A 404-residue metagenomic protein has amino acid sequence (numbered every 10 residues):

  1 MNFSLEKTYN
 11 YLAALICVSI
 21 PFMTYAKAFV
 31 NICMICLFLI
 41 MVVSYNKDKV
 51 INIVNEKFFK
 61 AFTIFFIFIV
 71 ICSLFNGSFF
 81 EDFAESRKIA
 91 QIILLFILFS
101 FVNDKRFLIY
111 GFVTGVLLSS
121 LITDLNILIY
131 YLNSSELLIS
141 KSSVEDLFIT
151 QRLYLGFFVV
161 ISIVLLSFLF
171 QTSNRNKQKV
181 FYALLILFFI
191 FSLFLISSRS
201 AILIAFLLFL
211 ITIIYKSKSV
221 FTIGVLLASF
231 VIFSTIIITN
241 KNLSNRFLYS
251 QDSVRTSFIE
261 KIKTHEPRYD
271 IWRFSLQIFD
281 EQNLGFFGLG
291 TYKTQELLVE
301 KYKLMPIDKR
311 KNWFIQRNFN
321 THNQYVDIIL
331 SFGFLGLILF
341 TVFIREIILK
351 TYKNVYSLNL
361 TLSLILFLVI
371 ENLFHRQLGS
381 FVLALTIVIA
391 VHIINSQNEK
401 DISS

Functional and structural regions predicted by a protein language model:
M1-N46, I64-N76, K88-Q91, L364: N-terminal signal-anchor transmembrane segment
Y9-C17, F319, N323, L349-E371 (+2 more regions): Loop-to-helix entry and N-terminal half of a specific, functionally important transmembrane alpha helix in multi-pass
I35-M41, N359-V369, L373-S404: Transmembrane alpha-helices of multi-pass inner-membrane enzymes
F58-F65, F79-N103, F107-S120, G156-F158: Aromatic-anchored transmembrane helix interface
R106-L137, I149-K216, I238, E346 (+1 more regions): Alpha-helical transmembrane segments of multi-pass inner-membrane proteins
T114, S219, G224, I328-L364: Hydrophobic transmembrane alpha-helices and their immediate junctions
K216-I259, R273, Q277-E281: A membrane-periplasm/extracellular boundary helix in multi-pass inner-membrane enzymes that assemble envelope glycans
I259-R273, G285-F332: Long extracytoplasmic/lumenal interhelical loops at the membrane interface of multi-pass membrane proteins
